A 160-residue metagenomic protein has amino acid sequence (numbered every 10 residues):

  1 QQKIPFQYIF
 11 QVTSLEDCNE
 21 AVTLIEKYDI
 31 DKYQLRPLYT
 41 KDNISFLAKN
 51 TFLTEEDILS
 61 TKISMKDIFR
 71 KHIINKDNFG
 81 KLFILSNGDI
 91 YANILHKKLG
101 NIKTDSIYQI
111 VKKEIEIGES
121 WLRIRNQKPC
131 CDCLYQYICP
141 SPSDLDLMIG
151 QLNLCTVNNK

Functional and structural regions predicted by a protein language model:
Q1-D77, S86, Y91, K97-N101: Radical SAM enzyme [4Fe-4S]-AdoMet core and its adjacent flexible, acidic and glycine-rich loops/tails across
N78-F79, Q127: A structure-centric signal for secondary-structure junctions around beta-strands
A92-N93, S141: Short glycine-/small-residue motifs
L99-K160: Flexible mid-to-C-terminal extensions adjoining Fe-S/redox cofactors in radical SAM and related proteins
